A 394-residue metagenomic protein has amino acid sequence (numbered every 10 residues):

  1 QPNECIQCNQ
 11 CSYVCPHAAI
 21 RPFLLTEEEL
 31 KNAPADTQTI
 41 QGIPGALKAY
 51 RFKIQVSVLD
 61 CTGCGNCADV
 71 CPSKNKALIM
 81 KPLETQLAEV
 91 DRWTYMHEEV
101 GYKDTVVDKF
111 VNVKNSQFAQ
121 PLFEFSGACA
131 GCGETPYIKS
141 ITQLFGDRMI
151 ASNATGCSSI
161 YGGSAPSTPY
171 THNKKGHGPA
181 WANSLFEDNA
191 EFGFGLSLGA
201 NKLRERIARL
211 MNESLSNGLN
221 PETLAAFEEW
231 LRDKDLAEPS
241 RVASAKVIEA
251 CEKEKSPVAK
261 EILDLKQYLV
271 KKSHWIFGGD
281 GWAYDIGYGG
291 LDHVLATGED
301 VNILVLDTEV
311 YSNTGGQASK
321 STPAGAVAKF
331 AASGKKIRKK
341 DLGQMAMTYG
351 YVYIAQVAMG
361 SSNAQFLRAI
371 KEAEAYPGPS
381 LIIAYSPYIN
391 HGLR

Functional and structural regions predicted by a protein language model:
Q1, I6, Q10-E29, S57 (+4 more regions): Iron-sulfur cluster-binding cysteine motifs and their immediate structural context in ferredoxin-like electron-transfer
A18-I54, L59, S73-N115, H177: Non-heme iron-sulfur electron-transfer modules
L24-E27, A46-K48, N75, K81-V90 (+2 more regions): Catalytic or ion-translocation cores adjacent to nucleophile or general acid/base/metal-coordination motifs in diverse
G42-R51, V113-E124, R241-V247, L269-K271 (+2 more regions): Gly-rich Lys/Arg/Thr-decorated short loops/hinges at beta-loop-alpha junctions or inter-strand turns that position
C61, N115-F118, F123-T155, S159-P166: N-terminal amphipathic, basic-rich helices that act as targeting or association modules
G101-K114, E254-Y268, V310-S312, A332-T348: Structured alpha-helical segments in the cores of large, soluble enzyme domains
F186-P257: N-terminal leader/propeptide and maturation segments of large enzyme subunits in energy/redox metabolism and hydrolases
V270-G278, D285-D300, L306-R394: Glycine-rich ThDP/TPP pyrophosphate-binding loop and its adjacent helix/strand module within ThDP-dependent enzymes
